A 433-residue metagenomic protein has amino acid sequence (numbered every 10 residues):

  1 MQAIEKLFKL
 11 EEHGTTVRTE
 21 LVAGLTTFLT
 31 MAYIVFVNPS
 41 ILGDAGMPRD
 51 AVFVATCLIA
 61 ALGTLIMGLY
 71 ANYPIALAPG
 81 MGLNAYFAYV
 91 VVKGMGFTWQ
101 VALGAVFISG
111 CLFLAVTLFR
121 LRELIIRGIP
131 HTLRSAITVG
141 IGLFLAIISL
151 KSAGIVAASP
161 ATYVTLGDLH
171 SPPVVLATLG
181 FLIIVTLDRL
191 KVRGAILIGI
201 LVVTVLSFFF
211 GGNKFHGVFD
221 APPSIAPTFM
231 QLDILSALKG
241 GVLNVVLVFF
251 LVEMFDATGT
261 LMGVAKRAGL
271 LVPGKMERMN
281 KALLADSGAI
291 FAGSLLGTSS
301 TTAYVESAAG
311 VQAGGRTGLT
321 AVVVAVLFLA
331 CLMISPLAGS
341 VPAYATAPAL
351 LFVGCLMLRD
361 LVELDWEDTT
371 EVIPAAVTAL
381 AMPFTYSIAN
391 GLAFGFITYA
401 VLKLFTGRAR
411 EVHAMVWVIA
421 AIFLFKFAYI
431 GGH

Functional and structural regions predicted by a protein language model:
M1-A51, V164-L166, L197-N280, L424-F425: Helix-loop-helix hairpins and the membrane-proximal interhelical loops of multi-pass alpha-helical transport proteins
Q2-N38, I59, G80-T138, K266-L361: Helix-loop-helix junctions within the multi-pass membrane cores of secondary transporters/permeases
L25-A32, L62-L65, L69, L150 (+3 more regions): Hydrophobic/aromatic residues within the transmembrane alpha-helices of Major Facilitator Superfamily
S40, L65, L69, V90 (+2 more regions): Membrane-interface helix caps of multi-pass small-molecule transporters
S40-V52, V90-V101, V242-L243, P342 (+1 more regions): Helix-coil boundary and interhelical linker segments in multi-pass alpha-helical membrane proteins
G46-L65: Loop-to-helix transition at the N-terminal end of transmembrane alpha-helices
A60-M81, L112: Juxtamembrane transmembrane-helix boundary signature
M95-F209, V322-H433: Membrane-embedded alpha-helical modules
